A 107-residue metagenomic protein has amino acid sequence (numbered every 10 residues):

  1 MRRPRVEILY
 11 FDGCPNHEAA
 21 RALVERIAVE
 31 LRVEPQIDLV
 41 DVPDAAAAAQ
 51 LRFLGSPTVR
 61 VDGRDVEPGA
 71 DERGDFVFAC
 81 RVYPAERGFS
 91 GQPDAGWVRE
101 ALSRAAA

Functional and structural regions predicted by a protein language model:
M1-L31: Local sequence-structure signature of Cys/Sec-based thiol-disulfide redox active-site neighborhoods
E34-A46: Thiol-based oxidoreductase modules, predominantly thioredoxin-like and allied folds used for disulfide exchange
D38-D41, P57-V61: Short, well-ordered secondary-structure micro-motifs within conserved domains or adaptor modules
A46-R52: Acidic pyrophosphate-coordinating catalytic loop
R52-R60, E72-V77: Structural micro-motif
R64-A106: Non-catalytic, surface beta->alpha helical segment in thiol-disulfide oxidoreductase systems
